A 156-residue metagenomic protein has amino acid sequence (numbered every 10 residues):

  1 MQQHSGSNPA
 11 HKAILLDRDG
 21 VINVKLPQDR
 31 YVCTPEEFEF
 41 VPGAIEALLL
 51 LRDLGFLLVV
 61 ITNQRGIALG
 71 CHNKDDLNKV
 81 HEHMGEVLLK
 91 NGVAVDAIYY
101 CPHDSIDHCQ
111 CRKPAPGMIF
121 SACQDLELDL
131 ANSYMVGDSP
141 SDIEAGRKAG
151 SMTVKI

Functional and structural regions predicted by a protein language model:
Q2-L57: Active-site neighborhood of HAD-like aspartate-dependent phosphohydrolases
A13-L15, V59, Y134, D138: Hydrophobic "anchor" residues on beta-strands that sit immediately upstream of conserved functional sites
V32-E39, H72-K79, K113-P114: Alpha-helix N-cap and loop-to-helix initiation/capping positions
A44, L48-M84, V93-D107, G146: Substrate-recognition element of Asp-dependent hydrolases with the DxDx(T/V) motif
M84-L89, C123: Conserved hydrophobic residues forming the short capping helix/wall of the S-adenosyl-L-methionine
L88-A94, E127-L128: Short helix-capping segments at alpha-helix termini
Q110-P140: Conserved Lys-Pro-Asp/Glu-containing loop-to-beta segment of HAD-superfamily phosphomonoesterases, centered on
M135-I156: Acidic, Mg2+-coordinating phosphoryl-transfer loop and its flanking beta/alpha structural elements, shared across
